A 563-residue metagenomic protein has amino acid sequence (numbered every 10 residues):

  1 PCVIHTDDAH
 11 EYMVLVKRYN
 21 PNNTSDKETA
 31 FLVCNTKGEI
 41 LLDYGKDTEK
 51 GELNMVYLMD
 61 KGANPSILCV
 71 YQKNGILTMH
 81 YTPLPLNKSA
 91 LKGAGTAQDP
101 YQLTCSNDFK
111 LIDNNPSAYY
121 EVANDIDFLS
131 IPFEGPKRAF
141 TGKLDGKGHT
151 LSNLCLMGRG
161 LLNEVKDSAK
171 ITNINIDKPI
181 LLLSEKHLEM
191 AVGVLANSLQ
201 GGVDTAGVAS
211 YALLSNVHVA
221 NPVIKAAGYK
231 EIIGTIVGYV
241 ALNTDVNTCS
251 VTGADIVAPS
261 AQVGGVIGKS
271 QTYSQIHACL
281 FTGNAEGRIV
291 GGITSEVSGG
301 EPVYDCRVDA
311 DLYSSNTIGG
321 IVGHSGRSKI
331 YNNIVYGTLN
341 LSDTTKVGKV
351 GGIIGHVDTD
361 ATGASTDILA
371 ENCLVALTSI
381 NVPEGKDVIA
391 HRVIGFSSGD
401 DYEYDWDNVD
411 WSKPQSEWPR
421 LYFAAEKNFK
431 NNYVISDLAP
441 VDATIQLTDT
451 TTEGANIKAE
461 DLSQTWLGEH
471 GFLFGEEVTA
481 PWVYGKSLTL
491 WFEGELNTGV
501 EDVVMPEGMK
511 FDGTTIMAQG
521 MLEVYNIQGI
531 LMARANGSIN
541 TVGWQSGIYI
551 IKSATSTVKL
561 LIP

Functional and structural regions predicted by a protein language model:
P1-I4, K50-D60: Repeated scaffold domains used in trafficking and secretory/extracellular systems, primarily beta-propellers
V3, D8-Y12, I67, M505-D512: Eukaryotic scaffold repeat domains enriched in small/polar residues
E11-R18, P65-Y71: Short beta-strand elements that form the blades of beta-propeller/WD-repeat-like and other beta-sheet-rich scaffold
N22-L32, G75-P83: Structural motif
K37-G38, G529: Short coil turn/linker residues within repeat-based beta-strand modules
L42-K46, A533: Aromatic (tryptophan-biased) beta-strands that constitute blades/sheets of beta-rich domains
G45-D47, H80-N497: Surface-exposed repetitive/solenoidal architectures
E501-P563: C-terminal outer-membrane/trafficking sorting elements
